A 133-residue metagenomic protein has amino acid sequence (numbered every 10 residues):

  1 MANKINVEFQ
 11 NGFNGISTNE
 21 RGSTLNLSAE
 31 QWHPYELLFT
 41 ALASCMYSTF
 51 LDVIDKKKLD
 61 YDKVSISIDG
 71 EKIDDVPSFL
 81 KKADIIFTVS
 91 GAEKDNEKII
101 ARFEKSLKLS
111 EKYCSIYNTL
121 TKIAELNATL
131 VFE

Functional and structural regions predicted by a protein language model:
M1-T40, S48-E133: Extended beta-strand/beta-hairpin segments
